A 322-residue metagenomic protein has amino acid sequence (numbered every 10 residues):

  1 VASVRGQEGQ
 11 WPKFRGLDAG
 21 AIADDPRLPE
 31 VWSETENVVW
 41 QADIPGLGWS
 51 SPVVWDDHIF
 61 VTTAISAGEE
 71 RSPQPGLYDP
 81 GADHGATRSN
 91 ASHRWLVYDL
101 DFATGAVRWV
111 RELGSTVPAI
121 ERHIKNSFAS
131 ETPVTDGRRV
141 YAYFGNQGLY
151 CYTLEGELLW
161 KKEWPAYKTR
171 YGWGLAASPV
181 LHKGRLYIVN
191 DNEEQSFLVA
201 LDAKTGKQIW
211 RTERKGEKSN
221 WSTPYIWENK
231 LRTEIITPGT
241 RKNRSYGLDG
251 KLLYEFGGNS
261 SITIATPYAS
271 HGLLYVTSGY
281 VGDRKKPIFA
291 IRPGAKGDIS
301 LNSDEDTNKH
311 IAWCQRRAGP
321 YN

Functional and structural regions predicted by a protein language model:
V4-N322: Noncatalytic, solvent-exposed loop/strand surfaces of beta-propeller-type extracellular/periplasmic domains
